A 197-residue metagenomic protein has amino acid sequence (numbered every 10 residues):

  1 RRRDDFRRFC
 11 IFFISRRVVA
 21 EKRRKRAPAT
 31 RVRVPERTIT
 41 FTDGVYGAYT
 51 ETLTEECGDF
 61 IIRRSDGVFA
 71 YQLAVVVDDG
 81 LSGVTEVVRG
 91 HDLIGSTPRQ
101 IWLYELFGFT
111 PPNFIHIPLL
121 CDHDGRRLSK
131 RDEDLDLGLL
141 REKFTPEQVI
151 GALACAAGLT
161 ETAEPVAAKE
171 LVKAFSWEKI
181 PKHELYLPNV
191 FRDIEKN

Functional and structural regions predicted by a protein language model:
R1-K130, D136-L140, P188-N197: Active-site cores that bind ATP or allylic diphosphates and position pyrophosphate for catalysis
K22-K25, G158-A163: Short, glycine- and charge-enriched coil/turn segments that flank and shape catalytic ligand pockets
G95-P98, F144, Q148, V166: Generic recognition of stable, solvent-exposed alpha-helical segments in well-folded globular domains
P111-F114, T160-V166: Short, surface-exposed acidic
H116-D124, A157, A167-L171: Small/polar glycine-rich anion-binding or flexible loop at a beta-alpha turn
S129-E161: A hydrophobic, small-residue-rich beta->alpha segment in the mid-to-C-terminal subdomain of diverse proteins
P165-N197: C-terminal domain-tail junction helix/linker
